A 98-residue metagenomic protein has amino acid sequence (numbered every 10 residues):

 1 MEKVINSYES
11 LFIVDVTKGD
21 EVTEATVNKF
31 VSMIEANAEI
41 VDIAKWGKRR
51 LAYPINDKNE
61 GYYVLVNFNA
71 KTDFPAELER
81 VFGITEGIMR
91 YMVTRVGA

Functional and structural regions predicted by a protein language model:
M1-G61, N69-A98: Long, contiguous binding/interaction regions
